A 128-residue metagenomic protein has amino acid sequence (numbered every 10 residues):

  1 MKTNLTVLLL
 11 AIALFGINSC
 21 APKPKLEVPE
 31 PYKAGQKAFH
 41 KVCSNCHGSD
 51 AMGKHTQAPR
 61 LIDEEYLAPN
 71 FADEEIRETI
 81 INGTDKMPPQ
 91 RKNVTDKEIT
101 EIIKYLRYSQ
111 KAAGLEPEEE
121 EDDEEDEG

Functional and structural regions predicted by a protein language model:
M1-C20: Sec-dependent bacterial lipoprotein signal peptides
C20-A38, G128: Electrostatic cytochrome c docking/interface patches
Y32, Q36, G48, M52-E78: Gly/Gly-Pro-rich "capping" loops immediately C-terminal to redox-active cysteine motifs in periplasmic/lumenal
G35-S49, I102-L106: The canonical Cys-X-X-Cys-His
S44, I62, P88: Cys/His/Pro-rich metal-binding microdomains
D50, E65, T84, S109-A113: A general structural signal marking secondary-structure boundaries and capping sites
E74-M87, L106-Q110: Periplasmic c-type cytochrome electron-transfer domains
R91-D126: C-terminal capping alpha-helices of c-type cytochrome domains
